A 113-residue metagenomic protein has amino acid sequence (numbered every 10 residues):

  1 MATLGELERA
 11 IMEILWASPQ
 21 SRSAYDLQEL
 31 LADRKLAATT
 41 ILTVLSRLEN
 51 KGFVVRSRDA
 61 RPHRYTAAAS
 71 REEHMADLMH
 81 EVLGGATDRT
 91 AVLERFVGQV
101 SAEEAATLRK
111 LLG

Functional and structural regions predicted by a protein language model:
L4-L7, D59-L78: Short, cationic-aromatic polyanion-contact patches
R9-I14, D26: Pre-recognition alpha-helix immediately N-terminal to the DNA-recognition helix within helix-turn-helix or winged-helix
L15-S21, A69: Short helix-capping/hinge SLiMs at alpha-helix to coil transitions
S21-L30: Short acidic, hydrophobic short linear motifs in intrinsically disordered regions
L42-S46: Short, hydrophobic-biased segments on the C-terminal half of alpha helices that form "recognition helices"
E49-D59: A short, conserved structural fragment
D77-G113: Amphipathic alpha-helical dimerization/coiled-coil segments that flank or bridge DNA-binding/regulatory modules
